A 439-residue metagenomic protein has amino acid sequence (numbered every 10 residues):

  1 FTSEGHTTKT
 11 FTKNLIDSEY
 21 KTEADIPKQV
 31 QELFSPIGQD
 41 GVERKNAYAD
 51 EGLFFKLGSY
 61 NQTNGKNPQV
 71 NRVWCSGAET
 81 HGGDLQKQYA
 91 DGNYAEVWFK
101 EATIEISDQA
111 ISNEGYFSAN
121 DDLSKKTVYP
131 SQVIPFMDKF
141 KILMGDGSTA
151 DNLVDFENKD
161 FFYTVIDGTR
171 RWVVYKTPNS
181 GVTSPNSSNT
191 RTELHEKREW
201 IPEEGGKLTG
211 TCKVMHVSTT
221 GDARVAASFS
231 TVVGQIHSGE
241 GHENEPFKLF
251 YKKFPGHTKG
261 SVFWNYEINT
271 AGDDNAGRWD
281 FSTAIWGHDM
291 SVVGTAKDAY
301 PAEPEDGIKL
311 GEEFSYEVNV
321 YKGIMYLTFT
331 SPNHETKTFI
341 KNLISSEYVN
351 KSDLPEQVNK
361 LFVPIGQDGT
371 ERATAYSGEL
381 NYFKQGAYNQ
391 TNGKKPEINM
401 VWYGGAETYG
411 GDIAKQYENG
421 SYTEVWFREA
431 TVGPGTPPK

Functional and structural regions predicted by a protein language model:
F1-V97, I106-Q109: Intrinsically disordered, low-complexity linker/propeptide segments enriched in Ser/Thr/Gly/Pro and acidic residues
G5-T7, M215-G221, I324: Extended, low-complexity, turn-rich repeat/linker tracts enriched in Gly/Pro/Ser/Thr and Asp/Glu that occur
E32, G210, E312-V320, M325-F329: Short tryptophan-centered beta-strand motifs in secreted/extracellular beta-sheet-rich domains of glycan-recognition
G52-F54, G205-T209, E313-S315: Intrinsic-disorder/low-complexity, polar/charged segments enriched in Ser/Thr/Lys/Arg/Asp/Glu/Gln
Q69-V70, W74-L123, V128, G205-K207 (+2 more regions): Ligand-recognition surfaces built from glycine- and aromatic
D108-G205: Solvent-exposed N-terminal domain segments of exported/luminal and surface proteins
F162-A276, W426: Secretory/extracellular carbohydrate-interaction modules and structurally similar beta-sandwich "look-alikes"
E267-S315: Short, aromatic/His-centered strand-loop micro-motif at the edge of beta-sheets
